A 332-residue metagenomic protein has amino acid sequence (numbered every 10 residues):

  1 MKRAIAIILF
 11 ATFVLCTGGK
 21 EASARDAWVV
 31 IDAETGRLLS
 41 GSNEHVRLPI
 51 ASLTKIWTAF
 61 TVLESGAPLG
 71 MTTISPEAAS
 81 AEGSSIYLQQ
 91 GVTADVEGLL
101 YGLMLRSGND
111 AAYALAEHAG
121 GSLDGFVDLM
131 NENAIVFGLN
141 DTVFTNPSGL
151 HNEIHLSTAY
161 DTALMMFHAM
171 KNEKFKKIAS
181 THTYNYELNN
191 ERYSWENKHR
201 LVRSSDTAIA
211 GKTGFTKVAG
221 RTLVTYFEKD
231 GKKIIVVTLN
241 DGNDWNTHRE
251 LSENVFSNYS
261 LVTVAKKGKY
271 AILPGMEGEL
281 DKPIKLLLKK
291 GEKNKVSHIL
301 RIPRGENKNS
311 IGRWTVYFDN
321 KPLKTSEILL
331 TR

Functional and structural regions predicted by a protein language model:
K2-A24: Sec-dependent N-terminal signal peptides of Gram-positive bacterial secreted proteins and lipoproteins
K2-R3, K55, K212: Basic side chains
C16-E173: Active-site-adjacent loops and short helices of periplasmic peptidoglycan-processing enzymes
N140, H151-R332: Domain-terminus/edge residues, biased toward the C-terminal soluble/receptor-binding domains of extracytoplasmic
